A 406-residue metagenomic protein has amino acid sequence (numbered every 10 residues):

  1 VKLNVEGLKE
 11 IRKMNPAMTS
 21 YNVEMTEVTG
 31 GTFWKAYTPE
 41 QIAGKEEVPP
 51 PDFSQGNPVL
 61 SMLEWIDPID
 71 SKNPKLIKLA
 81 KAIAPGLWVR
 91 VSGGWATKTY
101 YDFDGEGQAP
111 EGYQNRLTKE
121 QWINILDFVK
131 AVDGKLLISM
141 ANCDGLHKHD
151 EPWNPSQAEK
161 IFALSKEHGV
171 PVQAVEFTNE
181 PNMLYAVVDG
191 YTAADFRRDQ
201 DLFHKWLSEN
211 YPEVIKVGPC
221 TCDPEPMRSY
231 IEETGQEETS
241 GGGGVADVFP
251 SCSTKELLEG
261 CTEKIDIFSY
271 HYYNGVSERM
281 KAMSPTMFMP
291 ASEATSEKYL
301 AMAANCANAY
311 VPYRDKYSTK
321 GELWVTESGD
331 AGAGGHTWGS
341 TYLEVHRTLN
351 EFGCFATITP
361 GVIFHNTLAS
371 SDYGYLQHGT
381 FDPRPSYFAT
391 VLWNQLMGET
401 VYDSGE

Functional and structural regions predicted by a protein language model:
V1-F177, P181-S251, K255, E259-D266 (+4 more regions): Non-catalytic accessory regions flanking glycosidase/transglycosidase catalytic cores in CAZymes
K264-N274, R279: Aromatic-lined glycan-binding groove of carbohydrate-active enzymes
G275-T295: Active-site His/acidic residue clusters
A294-K298, H336-T337: Surface-exposed cleft-lining segments at the edges of enzyme active sites
A301-C306: N-terminal topogenic module of multi-pass integral membrane proteins
T341: Ligand-binding pocket segment of bilobal, Venus flytrap-like solute-binding proteins
